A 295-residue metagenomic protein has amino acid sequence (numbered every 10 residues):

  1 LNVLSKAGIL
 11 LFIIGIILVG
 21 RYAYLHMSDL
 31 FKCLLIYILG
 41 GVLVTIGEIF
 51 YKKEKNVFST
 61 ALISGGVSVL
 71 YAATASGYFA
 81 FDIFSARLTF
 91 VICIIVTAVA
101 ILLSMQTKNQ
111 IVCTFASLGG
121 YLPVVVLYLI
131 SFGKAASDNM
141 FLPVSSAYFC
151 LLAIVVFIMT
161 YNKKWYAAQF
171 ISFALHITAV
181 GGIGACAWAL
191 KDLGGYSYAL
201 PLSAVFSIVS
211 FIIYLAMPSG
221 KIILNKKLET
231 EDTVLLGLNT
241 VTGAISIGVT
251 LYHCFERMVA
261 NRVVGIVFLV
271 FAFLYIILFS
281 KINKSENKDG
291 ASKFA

Functional and structural regions predicted by a protein language model:
L1-A295: Alpha-helical multi-pass membrane segments and their bilayer interfacial helix-loop junctions
